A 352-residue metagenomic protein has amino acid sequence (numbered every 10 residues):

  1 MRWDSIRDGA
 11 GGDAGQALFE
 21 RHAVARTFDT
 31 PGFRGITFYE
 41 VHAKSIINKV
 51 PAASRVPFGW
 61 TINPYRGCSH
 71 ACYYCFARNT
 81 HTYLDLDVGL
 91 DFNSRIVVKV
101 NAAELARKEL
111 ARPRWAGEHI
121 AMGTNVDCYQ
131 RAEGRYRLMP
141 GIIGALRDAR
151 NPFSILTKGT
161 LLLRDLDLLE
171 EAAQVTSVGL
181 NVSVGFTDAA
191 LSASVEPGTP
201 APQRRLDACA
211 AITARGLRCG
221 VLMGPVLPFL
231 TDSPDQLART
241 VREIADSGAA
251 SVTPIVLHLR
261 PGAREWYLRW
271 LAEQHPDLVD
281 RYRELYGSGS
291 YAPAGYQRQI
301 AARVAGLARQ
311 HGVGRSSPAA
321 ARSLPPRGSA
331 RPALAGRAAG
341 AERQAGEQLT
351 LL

Functional and structural regions predicted by a protein language model:
M1-H42, N48-K49, F229-L352: Auxiliary Fe-S-binding modules of radical SAM enzymes
D29-R66, Y73-N181, G185-A193, P202-L206: Conserved Radical SAM active-site core
S69, R114, A214, E243-D246: Alpha-helix termination/capping residues and helix-transition junctions
Y136, P140, T199-L206, P234-A238 (+2 more regions): Non-membrane alpha-helical structural segments and their capping/turn regions in soluble enzymes
G144, D148, L206-R215, Y296-A302: Alpha-helix-loop-beta-strand connector modules within alpha/beta enzyme cores
R150-N151, L217, A249: A structural motif
E170-A173, C209-A214, R309: Surface-exposed amphipathic alpha-helices with a cationic face
T187-L191, V195-G198, A211-S233, P254-L259: Conserved strand-turn element in the central/C-terminal portion of the radical SAM core barrel that lines
